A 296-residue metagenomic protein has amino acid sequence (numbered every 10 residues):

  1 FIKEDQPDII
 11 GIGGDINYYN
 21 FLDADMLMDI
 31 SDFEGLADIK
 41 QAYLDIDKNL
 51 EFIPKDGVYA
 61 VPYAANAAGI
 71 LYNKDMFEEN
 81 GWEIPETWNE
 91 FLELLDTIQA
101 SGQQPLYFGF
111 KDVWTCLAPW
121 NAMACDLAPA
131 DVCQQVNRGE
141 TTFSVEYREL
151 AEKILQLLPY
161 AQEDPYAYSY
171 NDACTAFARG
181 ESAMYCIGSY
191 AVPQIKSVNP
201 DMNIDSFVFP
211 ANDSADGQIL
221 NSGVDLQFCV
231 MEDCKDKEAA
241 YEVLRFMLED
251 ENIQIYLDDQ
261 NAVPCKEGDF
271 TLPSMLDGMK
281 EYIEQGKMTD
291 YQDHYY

Functional and structural regions predicted by a protein language model:
F1-A24, L36-Q41, I84, Y166-Y168 (+4 more regions): Conserved N-terminal structural module of periplasmic/extracytoplasmic solute-binding proteins
P7-D8, A37-D75, Q104-F108, D216-L220 (+1 more regions): A structural signal for short loop-to-beta-strand junctions that line the ligand-binding cleft of periplasmic/secreted
G13-A68, L92, A118-N121, E146 (+2 more regions): Hinge/lid segment of periplasmic solute-binding proteins
S31-Y43, L127-E149, S197-V198, A211-I219: Short, solvent-exposed loop/beta-turn-alpha elements that line the ligand-binding surface or hinge of extracytoplasmic
I53, V136, S222, A262-C265 (+1 more regions): C-terminal capping/gating helix-and-loop segments adjacent to ligand/active sites or protein-protein/ligand interfaces
I53-Y63, A68, L92-G139, S182: Extracytoplasmic/periplasmic solute-binding protein
D56, E79-N80, E152, P159 (+1 more regions): Extracytoplasmic/periplasmic substrate-recognition and gating elements
L95-T97, N137-Y166: Glycine-centered hinge/linker elements that transmit conformational signals in sensory and ligand-binding systems
